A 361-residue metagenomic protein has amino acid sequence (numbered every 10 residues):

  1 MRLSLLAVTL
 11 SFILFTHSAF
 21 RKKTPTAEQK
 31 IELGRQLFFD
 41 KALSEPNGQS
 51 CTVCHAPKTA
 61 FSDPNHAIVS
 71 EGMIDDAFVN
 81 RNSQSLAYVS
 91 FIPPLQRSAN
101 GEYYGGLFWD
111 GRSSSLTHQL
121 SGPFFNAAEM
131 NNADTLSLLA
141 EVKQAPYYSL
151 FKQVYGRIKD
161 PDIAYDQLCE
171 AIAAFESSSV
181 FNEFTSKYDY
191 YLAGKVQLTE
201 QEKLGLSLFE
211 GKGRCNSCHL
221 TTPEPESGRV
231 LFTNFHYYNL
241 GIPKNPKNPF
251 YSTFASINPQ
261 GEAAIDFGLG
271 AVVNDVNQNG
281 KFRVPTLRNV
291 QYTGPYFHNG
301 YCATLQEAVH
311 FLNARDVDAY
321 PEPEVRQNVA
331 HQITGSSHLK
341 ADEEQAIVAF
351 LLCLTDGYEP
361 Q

Functional and structural regions predicted by a protein language model:
M1-L37, S83, G122-A127, N131-K203 (+4 more regions): Post-cleavage N-terminal segment of exported redox proteins
R21-Q119, K187-A303, E307-F311, A319-P323 (+1 more regions): Short glycine/threonine-rich turn/loop motifs
D316: Short arginine-rich
Q327-V329: Flexible, low-complexity segments enriched for small/polar residues
